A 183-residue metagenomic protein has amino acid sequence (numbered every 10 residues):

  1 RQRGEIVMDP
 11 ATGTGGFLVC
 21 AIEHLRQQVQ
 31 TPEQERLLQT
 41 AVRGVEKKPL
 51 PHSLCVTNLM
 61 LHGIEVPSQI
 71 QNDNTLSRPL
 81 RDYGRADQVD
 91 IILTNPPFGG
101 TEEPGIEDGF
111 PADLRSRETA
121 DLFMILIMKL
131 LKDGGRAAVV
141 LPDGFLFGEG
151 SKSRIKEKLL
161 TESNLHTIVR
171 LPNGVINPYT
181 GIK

Functional and structural regions predicted by a protein language model:
R1-T94, G99-T101, R117, D121 (+4 more regions): Conserved S-adenosyl-L-methionine
R3, L131-A137: Short glycine-dipeptide loop
T40-R43, E107-A112, L171-P172: Short beta-alpha connecting loops at secondary-structure transitions that line or flank enzyme active sites
S77, M128, N173-I176: Short beta-turn/strand-loop junction motif enriched in small, turn-promoting residues
G109-K132: Glycine-rich S-adenosyl-L-methionine
D113-R115, G174-N177: Glycine-rich "substrate-gating" loop/helix at the edge of Rossmann-like oxidoreductase active sites
N164-G174: Conserved S-adenosyl-L-methionine
P178-K183: Flexible, glycine-/basic-rich loop-and-beta segments that form/coincide with the SAM-dependent methyltransferase
